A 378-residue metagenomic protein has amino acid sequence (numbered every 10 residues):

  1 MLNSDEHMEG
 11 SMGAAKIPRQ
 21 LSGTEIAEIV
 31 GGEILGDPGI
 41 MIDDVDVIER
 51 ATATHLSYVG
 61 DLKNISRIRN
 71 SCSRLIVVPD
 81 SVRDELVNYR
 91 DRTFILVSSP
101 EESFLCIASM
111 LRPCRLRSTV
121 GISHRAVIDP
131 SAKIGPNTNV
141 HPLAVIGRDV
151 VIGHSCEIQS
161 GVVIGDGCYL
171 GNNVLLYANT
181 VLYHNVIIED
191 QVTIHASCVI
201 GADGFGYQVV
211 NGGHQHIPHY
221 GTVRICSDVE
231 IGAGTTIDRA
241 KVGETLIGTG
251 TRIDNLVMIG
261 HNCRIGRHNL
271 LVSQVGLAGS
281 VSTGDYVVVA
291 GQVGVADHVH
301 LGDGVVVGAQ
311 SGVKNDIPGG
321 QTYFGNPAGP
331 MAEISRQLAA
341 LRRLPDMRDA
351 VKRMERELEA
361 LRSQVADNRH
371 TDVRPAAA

Functional and structural regions predicted by a protein language model:
M1-R125, Q191, S197-C198, A202-H216 (+2 more regions): Terminal amphipathic alpha-helical/low-complexity segments used for targeting or macromolecular assembly
Y58, G121-P330: Structural signal for interior beta-strand "rungs" in well-ordered beta-sheet cores of soluble enzyme domains
